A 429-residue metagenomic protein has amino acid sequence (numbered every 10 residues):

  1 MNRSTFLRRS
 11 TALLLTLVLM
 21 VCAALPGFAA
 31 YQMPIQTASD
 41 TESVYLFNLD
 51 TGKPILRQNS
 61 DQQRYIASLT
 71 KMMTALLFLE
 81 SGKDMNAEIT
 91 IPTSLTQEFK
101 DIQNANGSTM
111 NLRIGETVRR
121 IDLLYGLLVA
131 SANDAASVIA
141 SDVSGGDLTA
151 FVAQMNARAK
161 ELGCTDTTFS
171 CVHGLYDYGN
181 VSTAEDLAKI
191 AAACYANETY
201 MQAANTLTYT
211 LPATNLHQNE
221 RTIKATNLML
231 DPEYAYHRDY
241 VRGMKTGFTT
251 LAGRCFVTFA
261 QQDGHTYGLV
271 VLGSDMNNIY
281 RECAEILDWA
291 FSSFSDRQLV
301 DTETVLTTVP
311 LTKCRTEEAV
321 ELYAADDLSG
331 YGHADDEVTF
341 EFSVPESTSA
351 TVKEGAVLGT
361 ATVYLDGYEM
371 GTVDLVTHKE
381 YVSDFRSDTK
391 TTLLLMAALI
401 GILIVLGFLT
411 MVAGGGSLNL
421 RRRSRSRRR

Functional and structural regions predicted by a protein language model:
N2-L14: Bacterial N-terminal signal peptides that target proteins for export
R3, G27-E185, K189-E198, Q262: Active-site-adjacent loops and short helices of periplasmic peptidoglycan-processing enzymes
S10, C22-P26: Intrinsic disorder/low-complexity detector
L15-A23: Hydrophobic core
V21-C22, D84, N215, Q298: Residues in and immediately flanking transmembrane alpha helices
F28, R428-R429: Eukaryotic intrinsically disordered, low-complexity regions
C164-T168, Y176-R423, R427-R428: Domain-terminus/edge residues, biased toward the C-terminal soluble/receptor-binding domains of extracytoplasmic
